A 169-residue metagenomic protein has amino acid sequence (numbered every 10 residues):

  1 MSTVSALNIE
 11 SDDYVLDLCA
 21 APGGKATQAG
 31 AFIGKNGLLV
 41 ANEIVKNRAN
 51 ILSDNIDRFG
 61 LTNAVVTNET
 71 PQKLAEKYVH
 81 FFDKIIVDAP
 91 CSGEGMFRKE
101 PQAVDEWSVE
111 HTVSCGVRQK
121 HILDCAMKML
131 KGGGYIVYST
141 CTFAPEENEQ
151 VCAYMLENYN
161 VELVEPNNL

Functional and structural regions predicted by a protein language model:
M1-L169: S-adenosylmethionine
